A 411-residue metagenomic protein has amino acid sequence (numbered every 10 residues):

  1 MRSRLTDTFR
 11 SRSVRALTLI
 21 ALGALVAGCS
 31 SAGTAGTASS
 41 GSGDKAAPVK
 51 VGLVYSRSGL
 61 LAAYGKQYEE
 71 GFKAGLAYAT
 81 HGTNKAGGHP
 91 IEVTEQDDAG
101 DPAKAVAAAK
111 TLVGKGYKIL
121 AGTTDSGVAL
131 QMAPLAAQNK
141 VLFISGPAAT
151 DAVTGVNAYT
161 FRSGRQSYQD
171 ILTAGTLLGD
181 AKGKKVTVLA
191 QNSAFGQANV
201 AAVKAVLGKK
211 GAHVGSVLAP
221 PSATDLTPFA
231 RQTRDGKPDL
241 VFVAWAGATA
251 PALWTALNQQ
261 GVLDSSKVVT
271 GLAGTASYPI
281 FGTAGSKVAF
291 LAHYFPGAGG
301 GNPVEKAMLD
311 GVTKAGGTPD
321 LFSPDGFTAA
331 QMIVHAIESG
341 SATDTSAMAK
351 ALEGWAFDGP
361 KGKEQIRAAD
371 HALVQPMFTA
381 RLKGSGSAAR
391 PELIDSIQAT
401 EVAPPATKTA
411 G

Functional and structural regions predicted by a protein language model:
M1-K50, T407-G411: Short, low-complexity disordered leader/linker segments with a strong preference for bacterial N-terminal type II
A35-S40, K66-Y68, Y78, T83-T154 (+3 more regions): Beta-alpha junction/loop-to-helix N-cap segments that form part of ligand/metal-binding clefts
G41-G75, T83, T94-A103, T124-G127 (+3 more regions): Extracytoplasmic "Venus flytrap"
Y64-G82, K104, F143, D170-T173 (+2 more regions): Short, solvent-exposed amphipathic alpha-helices that sit in or adjacent to ligand/effector-binding or catalytic
A107, T150-A152, A158-Q260, G297-A307: Extracellular/periplasmic Venus flytrap/periplasmic-binding protein
L112-T124, I144-G146, K185-A190, K237-G247 (+3 more regions): Periplasmic-binding protein-like
L257-F327, E338-S339, L393-A410: Extracellular/periplasmic periplasmic-binding protein-like sensory domains
K314-D320, V334-P391: Segments of small-molecule ligand-sensing domains
